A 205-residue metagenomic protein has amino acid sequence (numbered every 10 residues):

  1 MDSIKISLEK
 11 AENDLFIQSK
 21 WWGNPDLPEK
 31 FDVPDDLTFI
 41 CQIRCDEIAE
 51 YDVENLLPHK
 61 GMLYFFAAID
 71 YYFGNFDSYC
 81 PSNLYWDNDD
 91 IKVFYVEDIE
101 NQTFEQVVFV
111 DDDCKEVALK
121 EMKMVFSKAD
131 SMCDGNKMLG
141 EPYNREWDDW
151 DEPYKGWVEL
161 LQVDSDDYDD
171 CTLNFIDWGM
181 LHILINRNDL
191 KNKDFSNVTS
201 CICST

Functional and structural regions predicted by a protein language model:
M1-T205: Preference for intrinsically disordered or flexible, low-complexity segments and adjacent hinge/connector residues
